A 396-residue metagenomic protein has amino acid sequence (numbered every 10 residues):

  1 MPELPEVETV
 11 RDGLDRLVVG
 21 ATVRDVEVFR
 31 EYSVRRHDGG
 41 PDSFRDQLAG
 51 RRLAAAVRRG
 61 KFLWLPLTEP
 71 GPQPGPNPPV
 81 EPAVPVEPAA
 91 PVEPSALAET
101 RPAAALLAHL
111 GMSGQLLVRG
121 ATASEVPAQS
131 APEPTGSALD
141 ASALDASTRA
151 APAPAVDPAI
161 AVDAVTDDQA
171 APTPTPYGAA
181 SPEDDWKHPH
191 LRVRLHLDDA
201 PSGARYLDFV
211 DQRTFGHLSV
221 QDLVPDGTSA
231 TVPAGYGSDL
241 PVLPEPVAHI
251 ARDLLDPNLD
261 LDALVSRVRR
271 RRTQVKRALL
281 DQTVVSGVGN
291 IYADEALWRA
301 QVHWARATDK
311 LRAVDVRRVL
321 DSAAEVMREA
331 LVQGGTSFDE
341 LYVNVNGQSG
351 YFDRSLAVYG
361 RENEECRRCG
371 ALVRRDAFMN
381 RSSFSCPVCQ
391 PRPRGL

Functional and structural regions predicted by a protein language model:
M1-L396: Structured catalytic/nucleic-acid-binding cores of DNA maintenance enzymes
